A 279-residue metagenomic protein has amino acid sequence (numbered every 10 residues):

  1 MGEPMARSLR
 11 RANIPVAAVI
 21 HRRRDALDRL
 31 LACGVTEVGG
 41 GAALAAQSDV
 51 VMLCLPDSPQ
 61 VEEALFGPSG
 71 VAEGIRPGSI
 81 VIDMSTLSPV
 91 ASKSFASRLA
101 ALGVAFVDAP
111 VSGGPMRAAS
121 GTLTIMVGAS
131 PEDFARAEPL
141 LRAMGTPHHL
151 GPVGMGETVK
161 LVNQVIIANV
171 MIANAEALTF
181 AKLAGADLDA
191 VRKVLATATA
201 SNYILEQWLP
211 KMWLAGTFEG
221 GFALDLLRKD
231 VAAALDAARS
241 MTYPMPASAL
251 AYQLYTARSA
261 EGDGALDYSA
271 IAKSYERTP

Functional and structural regions predicted by a protein language model:
M1-L53, S79, M84, H148: NAD(P)+-binding Rossmann beta1-loop-alpha1 motif at the extreme N-terminus of oxidoreductases
P4, A43, V50-M52, P56 (+10 more regions): Amphipathic alpha-helical hairpins
V16, E37, A105-V107, H148 (+2 more regions): Hydrophobic beta-strand scaffold residues
G40-L53, D57-F106: Rossmann-fold NAD(P) dinucleotide-binding segment
L87-Q164: Rossmann-fold dinucleotide-binding core
R136, M155-T278: Helical "substrate-binding/catalytic lid" subdomain of Rossmann-like NAD(P)-dependent dehydrogenases/reductases
